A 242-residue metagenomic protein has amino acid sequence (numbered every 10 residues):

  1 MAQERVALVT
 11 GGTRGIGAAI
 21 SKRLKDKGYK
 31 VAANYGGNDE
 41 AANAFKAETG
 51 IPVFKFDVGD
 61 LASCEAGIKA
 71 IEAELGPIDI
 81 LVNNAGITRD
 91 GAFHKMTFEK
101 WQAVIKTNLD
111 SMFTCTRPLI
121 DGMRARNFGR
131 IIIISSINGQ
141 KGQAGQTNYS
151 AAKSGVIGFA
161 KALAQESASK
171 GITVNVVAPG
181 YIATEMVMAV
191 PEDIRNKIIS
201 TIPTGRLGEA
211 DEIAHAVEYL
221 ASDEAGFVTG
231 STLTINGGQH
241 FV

Functional and structural regions predicted by a protein language model:
T13-R14: Conserved glycine-rich cofactor-binding loop
F56-G67, F98, D211-E212: The beta1-alpha1 cofactor-binding region of Rossmann-like NAD(H)/NADP(H)-dependent oxidoreductases
A92-F93, K100-I105, V187, I198: Substrate-binding pocket helix/loop in short-chain dehydrogenase/reductase
T116, A152, A160: Active-site helix of classical SDR
D121, Q165-E166, G226: Alpha-helical segment proximal to the catalytic Tyr-Lys
S136: Residue(s) in the substrate-gating loop at a strand-loop-helix junction that position the organic substrate next
A168, T173, V228-G230, N236: Short, small/polar-rich loop/turn modules that mediate ligand/substrate recognition or access, typified
